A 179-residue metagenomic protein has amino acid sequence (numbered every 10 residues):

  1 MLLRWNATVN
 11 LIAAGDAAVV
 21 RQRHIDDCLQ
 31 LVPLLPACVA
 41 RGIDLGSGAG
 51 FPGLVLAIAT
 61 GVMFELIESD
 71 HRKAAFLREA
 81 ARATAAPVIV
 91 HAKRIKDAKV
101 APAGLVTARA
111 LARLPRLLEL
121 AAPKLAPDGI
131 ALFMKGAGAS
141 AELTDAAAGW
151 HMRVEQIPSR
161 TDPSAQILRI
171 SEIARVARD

Functional and structural regions predicted by a protein language model:
M1-I43, R72-A86: Class I SAM-dependent transferase core
P33, A49-V62: Conserved SAM-binding loop of SAM-dependent methyltransferases across substrates and taxa, primarily the Class I
E65, G138-D179: Active-site capping/gating segments
I67-H71: Conserved acidic E/D residue at the C-terminus of a beta-strand in Rossmann-like folds
A85-I95: Conserved SAM-binding strand-loop segment of SAM-dependent methyltransferases
K96-L105: A short acidic, Gly/Pro-enriched loop at the edge of an enzyme's catalytic core that lines a small-molecule cofactor
L118-I130: A short glycine-rich, Lys/Arg-flanked "PGG" loop and its adjoining helix->strand segment in the class I
D128-G138: Conserved beta-strand signature within the Rossmann-like core of class I S-adenosyl-L-methionine
